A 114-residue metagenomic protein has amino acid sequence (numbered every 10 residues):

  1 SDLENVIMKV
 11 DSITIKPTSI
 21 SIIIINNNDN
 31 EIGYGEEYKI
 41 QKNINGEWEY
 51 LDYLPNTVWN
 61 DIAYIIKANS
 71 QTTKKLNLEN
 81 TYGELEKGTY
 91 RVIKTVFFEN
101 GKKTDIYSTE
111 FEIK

Functional and structural regions predicted by a protein language model:
S1-L54, T95-K114: Primarily secretory-pathway and cell-envelope proteins
L54-T89, T95-E99: Short, solvent-exposed, Trp/other aromatic-anchored flexible loops in extracytoplasmic proteins
